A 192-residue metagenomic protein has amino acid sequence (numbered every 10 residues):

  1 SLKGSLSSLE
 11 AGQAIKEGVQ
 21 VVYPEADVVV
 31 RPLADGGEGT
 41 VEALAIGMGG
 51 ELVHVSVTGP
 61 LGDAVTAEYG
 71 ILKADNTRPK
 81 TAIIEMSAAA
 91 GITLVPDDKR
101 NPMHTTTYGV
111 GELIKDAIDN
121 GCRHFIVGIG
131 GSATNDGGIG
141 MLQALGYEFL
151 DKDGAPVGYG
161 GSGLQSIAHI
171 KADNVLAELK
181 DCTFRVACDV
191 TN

Functional and structural regions predicted by a protein language model:
S1, A133, V190: Active-site metal-binding loops of divalent metal-dependent hydrolases
S1-S5, E85, H124-G130: Short glycine-rich or small-residue beta-strand-to-loop segments that form or flank ligand, phosphate, metal/Fe-S
L2, S8-P32, G39-T40, G111 (+3 more regions): Alpha/propeptide regions of enzymes that mature by internal proteolysis
K3-L6, D97-K99: Glycine-rich phosphate-binding "P-loop"
I15-P96, A177, F184-N192: Glycine-rich nucleotide/cofactor/substrate-binding loop typically near the N-terminus or early in the first domain
A26, P32, T81-I84, R100-P102 (+1 more regions): PLP-dependent amino-acid enzyme catalytic core
V29, G130-G131: Conserved short loop/turn motifs at secondary-structure junctions
H104-Y108, E112-I126, A133-T183: Glycine/threonine-rich beta-strand-loop-alpha-helix active-site module that forms ligand/phosphate-binding
